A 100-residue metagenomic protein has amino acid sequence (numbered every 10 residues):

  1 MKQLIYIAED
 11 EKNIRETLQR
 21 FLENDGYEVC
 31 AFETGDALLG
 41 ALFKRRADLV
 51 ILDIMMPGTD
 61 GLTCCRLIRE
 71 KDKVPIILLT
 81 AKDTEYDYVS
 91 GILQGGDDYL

Functional and structural regions predicted by a protein language model:
M1-L100: N-terminal/domain-start alpha-helical segments
